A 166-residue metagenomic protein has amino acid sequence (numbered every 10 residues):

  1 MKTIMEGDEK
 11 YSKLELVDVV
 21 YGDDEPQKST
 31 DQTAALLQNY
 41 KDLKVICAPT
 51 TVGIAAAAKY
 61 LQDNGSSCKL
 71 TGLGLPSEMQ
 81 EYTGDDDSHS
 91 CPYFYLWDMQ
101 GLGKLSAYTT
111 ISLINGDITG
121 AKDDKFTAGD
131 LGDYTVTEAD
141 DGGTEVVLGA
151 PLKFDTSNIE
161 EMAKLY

Functional and structural regions predicted by a protein language model:
M1, Y21-Y82: Hydrophobic alpha-helical
T3-Y11, Q32-N39, Y60-N64, Y82-D86 (+2 more regions): Structured segments of extracytoplasmic/periplasmic soluble domains in secreted or envelope-associated proteins
M5-G7, A107-Y166: Hinge/cleft segment of the Venus flytrap/periplasmic-binding protein
M5-P26: Short beta-strand elements in bilobed, periplasmic/extracellular small-molecule ligand-binding domains
E9-L16, K41-V45, N64-K69, S88-P92: Loop/turn elements at helix/coil->beta-strand transitions in domains of secreted/extracellular proteins
V19, D85-Q100, K104: Short beta-strand elements at the ligand-binding edges of bilobed clamshell
K28-T30, L75-E81, W97-D123: Hydrophobic alpha-helical segments within soluble ligand-binding/sensing domains
